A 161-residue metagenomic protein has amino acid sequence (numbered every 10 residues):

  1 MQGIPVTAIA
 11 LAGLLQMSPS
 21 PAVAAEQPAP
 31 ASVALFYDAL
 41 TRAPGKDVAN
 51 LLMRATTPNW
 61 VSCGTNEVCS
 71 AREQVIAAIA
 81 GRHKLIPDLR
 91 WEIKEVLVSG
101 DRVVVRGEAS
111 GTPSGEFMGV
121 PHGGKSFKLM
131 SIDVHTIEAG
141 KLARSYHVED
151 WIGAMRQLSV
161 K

Functional and structural regions predicted by a protein language model:
P5-S18: Bacterial N-terminal signal peptides
L15, A22-A25: Boundary at the C-terminal end of the N-terminal hydrophobic targeting segment
E26-N59: Short acidic-aromatic low-complexity motifs
A49-G100: A solvent-exposed, acidic/Ser-Thr-rich amphipathic alpha-helical stretch
V96-V104, T136-A143: A short, structured loop/turn motif at beta-sheet edges
D101-P113: A short hydrophobic beta-strand element
G111-E138: Exposed beta-sheet edge and beta->alpha loop/turn motif
A143-K161: Low-complexity, intrinsically disordered terminal/linker segments enriched in charged and Gly/Pro repeats
